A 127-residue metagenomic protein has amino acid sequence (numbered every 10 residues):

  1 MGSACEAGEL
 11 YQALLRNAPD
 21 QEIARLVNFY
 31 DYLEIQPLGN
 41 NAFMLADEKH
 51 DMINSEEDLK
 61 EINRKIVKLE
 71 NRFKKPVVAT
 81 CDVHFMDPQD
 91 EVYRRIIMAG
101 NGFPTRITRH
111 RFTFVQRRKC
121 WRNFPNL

Functional and structural regions predicted by a protein language model:
M1-L127: Phosphodiester-processing cores and adjacent nucleic acid-binding clamps
